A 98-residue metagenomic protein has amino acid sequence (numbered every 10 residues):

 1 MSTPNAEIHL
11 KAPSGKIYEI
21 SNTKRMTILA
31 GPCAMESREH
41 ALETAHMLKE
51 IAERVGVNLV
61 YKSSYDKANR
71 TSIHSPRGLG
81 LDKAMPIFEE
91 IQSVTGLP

Functional and structural regions predicted by a protein language model:
M1-I28: N-terminal amphipathic alpha-helix/helix-capping segment at the start of soluble metabolic enzymes
I8-P13, A41-V57: Short amphipathic alpha-helices and their capping/turn segments at secondary-structure boundaries
T23-T27, V55-L59, S93-P98: Short, well-ordered coil/turn segments that N-cap beta-strands
M26-A30, A68-N69: A short small-residue
G31, Y61: Conserved, mostly hydrophobic/aromatic
P32-A34, I73-H74: Short, basic, glycine/proline-bearing loop/turn elements
A34-E50, L79-P86: Glycine-rich anion/phosphate-binding loops
S63-P98: N-terminal active-site wall of soluble small-molecule enzyme domains
